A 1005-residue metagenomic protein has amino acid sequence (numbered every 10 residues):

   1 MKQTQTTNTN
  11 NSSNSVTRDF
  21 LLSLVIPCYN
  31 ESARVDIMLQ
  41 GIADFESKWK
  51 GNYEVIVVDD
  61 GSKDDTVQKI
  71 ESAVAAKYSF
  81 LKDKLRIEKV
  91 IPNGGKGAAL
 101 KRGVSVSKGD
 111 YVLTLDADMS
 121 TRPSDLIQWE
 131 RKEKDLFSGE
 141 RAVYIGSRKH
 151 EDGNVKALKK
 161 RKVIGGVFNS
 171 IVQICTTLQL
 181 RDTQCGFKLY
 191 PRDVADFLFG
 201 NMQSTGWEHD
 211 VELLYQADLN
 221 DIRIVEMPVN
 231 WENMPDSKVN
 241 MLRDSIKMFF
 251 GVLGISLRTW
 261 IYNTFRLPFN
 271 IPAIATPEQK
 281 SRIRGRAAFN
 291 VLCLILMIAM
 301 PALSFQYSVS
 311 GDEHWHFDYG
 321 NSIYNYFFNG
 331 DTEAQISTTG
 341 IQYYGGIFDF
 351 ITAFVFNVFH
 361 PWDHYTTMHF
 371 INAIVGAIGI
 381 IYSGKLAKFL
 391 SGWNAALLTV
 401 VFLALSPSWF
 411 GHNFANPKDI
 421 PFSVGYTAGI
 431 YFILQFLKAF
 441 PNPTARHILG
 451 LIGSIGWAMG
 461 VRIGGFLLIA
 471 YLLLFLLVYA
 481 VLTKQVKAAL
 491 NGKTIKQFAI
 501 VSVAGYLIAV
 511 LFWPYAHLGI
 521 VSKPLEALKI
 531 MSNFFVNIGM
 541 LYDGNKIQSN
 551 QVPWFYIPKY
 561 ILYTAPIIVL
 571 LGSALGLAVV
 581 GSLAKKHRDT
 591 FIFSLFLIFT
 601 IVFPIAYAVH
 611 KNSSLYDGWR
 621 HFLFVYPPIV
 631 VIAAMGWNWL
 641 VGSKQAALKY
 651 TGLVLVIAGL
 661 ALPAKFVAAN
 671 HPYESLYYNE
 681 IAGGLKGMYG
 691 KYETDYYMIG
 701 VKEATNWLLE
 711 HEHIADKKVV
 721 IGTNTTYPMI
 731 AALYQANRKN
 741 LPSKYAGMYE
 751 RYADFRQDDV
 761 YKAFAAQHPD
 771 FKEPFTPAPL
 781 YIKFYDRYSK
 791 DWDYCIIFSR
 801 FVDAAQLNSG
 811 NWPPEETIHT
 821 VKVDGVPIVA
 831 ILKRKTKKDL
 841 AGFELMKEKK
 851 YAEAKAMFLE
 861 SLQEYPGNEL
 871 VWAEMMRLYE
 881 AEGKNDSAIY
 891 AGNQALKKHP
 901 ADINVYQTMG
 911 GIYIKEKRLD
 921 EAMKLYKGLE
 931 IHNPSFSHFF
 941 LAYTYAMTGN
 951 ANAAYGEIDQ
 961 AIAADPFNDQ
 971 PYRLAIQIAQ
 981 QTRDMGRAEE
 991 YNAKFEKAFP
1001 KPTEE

Functional and structural regions predicted by a protein language model:
V90-V106, Y111-T114, P123-W207, M234-V239 (+2 more regions): Acceptor/aglycone-binding surface of glycosyltransferases and processive sugar-polymer synthases
Q279-I283, A287, F389, F440 (+2 more regions): Membrane-interface helix-loop-helix junctions at transmembrane boundaries of multi-pass membrane enzymes, predominantly
F289-V291, W362, S383-L405, V424 (+3 more regions): Transmembrane-helix signature of polytopic, membrane-embedded enzymes that assemble or transfer cell-envelope glycans
N290-C293, A470-L474, F498, S502-V503 (+5 more regions): Signature aromatic-anchored transmembrane alpha helix within multi-pass, membrane-resident enzymes that catalyze glycan
F370-L390, A428, F432, G581-S582: Transmembrane-helix motifs of polytopic, lipid-linked glycan transferases
G429-I448: Membrane-interface transmembrane helices that cradle and orient dolichyl/undecaprenyl
K559-D589, V656, R751, I782: Hydrophobic, aromatic-rich transmembrane alpha-helices and their immediate juxtamembrane boundary segments
L685-E1005: C-terminal luminal/periplasmic domains and tails of membrane-associated envelope-modifying transferases
